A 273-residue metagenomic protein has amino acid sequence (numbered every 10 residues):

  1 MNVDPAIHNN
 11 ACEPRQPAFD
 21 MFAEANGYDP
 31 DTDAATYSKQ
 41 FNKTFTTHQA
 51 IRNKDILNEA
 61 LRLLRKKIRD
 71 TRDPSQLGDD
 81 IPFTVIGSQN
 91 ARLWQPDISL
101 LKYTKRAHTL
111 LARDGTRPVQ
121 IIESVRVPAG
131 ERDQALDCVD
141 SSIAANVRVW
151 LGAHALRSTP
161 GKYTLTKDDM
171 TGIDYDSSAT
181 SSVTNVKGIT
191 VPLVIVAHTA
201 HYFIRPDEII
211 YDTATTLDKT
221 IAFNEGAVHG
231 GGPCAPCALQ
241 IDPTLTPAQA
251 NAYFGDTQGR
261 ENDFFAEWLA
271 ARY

Functional and structural regions predicted by a protein language model:
D4-T184: Alpha/beta-hydrolase
P5-P30, F45, A200-A250: Active-site-adjacent alpha-helix of alpha/beta-hydrolase-fold enzymes
P128, E225-A227, A235-Y273: Catalytic active-site module of serine/aspartate enzymes centered on a nucleophile-bearing elbow/loop
D176-T180, H201, G255, G259: Conserved phosphate-coordination/catalytic loops
T180-T184, E208-I210, Y253: Generic recognition of flexible, low-complexity loop/linker segments
I189-T190, I195-A197: Short beta-strand/loop motif that positions the catalytic acidic residue of the alpha/beta-hydrolase fold
